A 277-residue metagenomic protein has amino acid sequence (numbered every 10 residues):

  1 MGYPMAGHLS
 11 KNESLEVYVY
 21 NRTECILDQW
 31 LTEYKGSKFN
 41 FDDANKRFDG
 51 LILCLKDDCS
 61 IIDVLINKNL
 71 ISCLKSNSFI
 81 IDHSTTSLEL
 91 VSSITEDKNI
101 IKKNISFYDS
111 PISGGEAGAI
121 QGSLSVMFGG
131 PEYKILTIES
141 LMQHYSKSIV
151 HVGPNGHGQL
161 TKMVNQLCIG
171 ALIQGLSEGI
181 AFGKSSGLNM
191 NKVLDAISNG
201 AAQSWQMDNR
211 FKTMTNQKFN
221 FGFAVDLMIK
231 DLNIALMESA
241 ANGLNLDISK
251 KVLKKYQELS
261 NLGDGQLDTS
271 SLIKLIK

Functional and structural regions predicted by a protein language model:
M1-L53, S78, S84, S93 (+1 more regions): NAD(P)+-binding Rossmann beta1-loop-alpha1 motif at the extreme N-terminus of oxidoreductases
R22-T23, D57, P131: Residues in the short beta-alpha loop(s) of Rossmann-like NAD(P)-binding domains
F41-F107: Rossmann-fold NAD(P) dinucleotide-binding segment
T86-L167: Rossmann-fold dinucleotide-binding core
Q121-G129, V150, P154-S186, S198-N209 (+1 more regions): Active-site-proximal catalytic alpha-helix in oxidoreductases
N155, Q203-D268: Interdomain hinge/lid region at the active-site interface of Rossmann-like NAD(P)-dependent oxidoreductases
N189-N199, K250-K254: Beta-strand segments within the central parallel beta-sheet cores of soluble alpha/beta enzyme folds
